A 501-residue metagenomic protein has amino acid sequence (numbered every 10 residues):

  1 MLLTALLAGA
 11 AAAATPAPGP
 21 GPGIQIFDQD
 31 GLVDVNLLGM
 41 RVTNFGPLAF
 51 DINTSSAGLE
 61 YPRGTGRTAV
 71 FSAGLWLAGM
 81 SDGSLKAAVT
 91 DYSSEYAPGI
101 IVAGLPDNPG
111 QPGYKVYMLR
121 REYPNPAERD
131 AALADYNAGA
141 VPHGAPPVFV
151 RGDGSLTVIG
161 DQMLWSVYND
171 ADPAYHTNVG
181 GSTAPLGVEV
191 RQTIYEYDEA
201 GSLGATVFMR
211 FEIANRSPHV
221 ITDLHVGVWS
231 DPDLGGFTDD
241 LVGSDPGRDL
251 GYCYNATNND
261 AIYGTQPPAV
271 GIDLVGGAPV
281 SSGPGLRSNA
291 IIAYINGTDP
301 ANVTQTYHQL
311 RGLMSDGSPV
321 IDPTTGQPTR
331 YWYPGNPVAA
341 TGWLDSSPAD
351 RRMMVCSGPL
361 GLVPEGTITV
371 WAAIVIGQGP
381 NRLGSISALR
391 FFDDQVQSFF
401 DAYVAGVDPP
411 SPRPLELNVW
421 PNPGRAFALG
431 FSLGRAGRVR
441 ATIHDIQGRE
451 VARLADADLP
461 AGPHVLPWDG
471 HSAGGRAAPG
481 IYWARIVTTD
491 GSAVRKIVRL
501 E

Functional and structural regions predicted by a protein language model:
M1-G9: Bacterial N-terminal signal peptides
A14-Y403: A long-range scaffold signal marking pre-active-site subdomains of enzyme folds
H225-G227, R440-H444, R453: Beta-strand signatures of extracellular beta-sandwich domains
I368, G462-L466: Short strand-edge motifs at loop-to-beta-strand transitions and within beta-strands of extracellular beta-rich domains
A405-G434, H444-R449, P479, I497-E501: Surface-exposed, proline-anchored Ser/Thr-rich loop/turn motifs
G437, G462, A478-I481: A glycine-anchored, Pro-Gly-centered beta-turn/N-cap motif
A452-L459: Solvent-exposed serine/threonine-rich low-complexity stretches and specific carbohydrate-binding patches
A457, P467, H471, R476-E501: C-terminal tail/sorting-segment detector
